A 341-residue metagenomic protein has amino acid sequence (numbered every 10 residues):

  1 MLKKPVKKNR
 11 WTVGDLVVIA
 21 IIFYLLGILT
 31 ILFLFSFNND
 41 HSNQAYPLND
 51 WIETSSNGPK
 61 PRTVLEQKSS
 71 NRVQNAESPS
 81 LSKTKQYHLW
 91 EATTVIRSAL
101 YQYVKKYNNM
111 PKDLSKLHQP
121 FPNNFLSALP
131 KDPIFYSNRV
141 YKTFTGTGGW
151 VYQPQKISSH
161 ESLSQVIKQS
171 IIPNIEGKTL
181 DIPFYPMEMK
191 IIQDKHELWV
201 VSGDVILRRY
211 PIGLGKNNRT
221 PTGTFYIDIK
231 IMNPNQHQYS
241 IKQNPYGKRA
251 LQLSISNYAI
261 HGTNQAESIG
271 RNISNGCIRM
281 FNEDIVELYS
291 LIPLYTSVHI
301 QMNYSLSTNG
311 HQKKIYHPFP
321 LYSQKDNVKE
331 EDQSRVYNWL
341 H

Functional and structural regions predicted by a protein language model:
K3-L25: N-terminal Sec-pathway targeting helices
Y24-L34: Hydrophobic alpha-helical membrane-insertion segments, chiefly the h-region of N-terminal signal peptides
L32-T84, S98-Y101, K105-M187: Extracellular/periplasmic head regions of type IV pilus-like filament subunits
K83-T94, Y107-P111, I192, P221 (+6 more regions): Soluble non-cytosolic domains of exported or imported proteins
T93, R97-L100, L114, K195 (+4 more regions): Extracytoplasmic/secreted envelope proteins and their assembly/folding machinery, especially bacterial periplasmic
L100-Y107, F121, F125, S202 (+6 more regions): Sec/Tat-exported extracytoplasmic proteins
K105, Q238-H341: Exported/periplasmic cell-wall-interacting domains
V166-N264, E330-H341: Gly/Pro-biased beta-strand-loop elements
